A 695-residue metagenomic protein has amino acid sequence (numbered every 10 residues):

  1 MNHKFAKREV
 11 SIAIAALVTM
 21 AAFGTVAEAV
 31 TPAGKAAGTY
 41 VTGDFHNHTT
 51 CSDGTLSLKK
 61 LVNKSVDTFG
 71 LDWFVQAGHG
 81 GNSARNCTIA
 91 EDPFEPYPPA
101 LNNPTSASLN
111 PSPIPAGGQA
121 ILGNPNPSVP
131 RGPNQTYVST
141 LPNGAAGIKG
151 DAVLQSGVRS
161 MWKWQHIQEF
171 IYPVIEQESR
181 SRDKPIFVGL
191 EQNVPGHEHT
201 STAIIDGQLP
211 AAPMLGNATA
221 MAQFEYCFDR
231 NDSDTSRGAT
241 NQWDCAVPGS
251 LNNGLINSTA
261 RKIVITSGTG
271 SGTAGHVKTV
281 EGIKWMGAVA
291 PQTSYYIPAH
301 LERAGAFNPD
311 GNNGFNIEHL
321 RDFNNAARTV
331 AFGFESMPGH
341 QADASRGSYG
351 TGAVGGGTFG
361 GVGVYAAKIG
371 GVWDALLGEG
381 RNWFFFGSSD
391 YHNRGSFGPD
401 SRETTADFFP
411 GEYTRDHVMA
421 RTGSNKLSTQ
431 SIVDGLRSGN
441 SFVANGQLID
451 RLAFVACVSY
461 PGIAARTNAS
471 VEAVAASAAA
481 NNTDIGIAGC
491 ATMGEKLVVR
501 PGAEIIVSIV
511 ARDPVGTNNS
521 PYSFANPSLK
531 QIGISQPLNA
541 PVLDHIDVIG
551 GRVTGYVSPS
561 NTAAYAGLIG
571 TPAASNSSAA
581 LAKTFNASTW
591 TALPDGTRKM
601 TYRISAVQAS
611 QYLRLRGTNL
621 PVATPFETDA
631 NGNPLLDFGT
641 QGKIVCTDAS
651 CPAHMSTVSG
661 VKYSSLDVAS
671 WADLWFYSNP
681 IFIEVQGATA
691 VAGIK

Functional and structural regions predicted by a protein language model:
M1-N2, F385: Accessible peptide chain termini
N2-E28: Gram-negative bacterial Sec-dependent N-terminal signal peptides
A29-K695: Extended, charged catalytic domains and RNA/DNA-binding interfaces, predominantly in divalent-metal-using enzymes
